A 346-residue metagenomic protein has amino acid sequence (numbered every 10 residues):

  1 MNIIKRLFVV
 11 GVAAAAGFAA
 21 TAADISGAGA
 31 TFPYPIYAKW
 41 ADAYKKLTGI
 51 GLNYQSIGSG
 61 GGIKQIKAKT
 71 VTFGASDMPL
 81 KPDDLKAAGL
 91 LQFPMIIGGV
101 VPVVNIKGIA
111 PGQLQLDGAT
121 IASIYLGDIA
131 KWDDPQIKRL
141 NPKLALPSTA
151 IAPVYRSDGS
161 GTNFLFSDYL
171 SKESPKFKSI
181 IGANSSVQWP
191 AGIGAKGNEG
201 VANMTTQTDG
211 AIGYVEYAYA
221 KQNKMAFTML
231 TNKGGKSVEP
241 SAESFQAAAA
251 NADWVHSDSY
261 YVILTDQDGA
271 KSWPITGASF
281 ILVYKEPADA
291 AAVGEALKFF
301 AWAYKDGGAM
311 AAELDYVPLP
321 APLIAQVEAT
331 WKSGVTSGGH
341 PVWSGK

Functional and structural regions predicted by a protein language model:
M1-F8: Bacterial N-terminal signal peptides that target proteins for export
F8-G11, S123: A ubiquitous, low-specificity "background" feature that marks scattered single residues across proteins without
G11-T21: Hydrophobic h-region of N-terminal signal peptides that target proteins for export in Gram-negative bacteria
A22-K346: Flexible loop/hinge segments at secondary-structure junctions
